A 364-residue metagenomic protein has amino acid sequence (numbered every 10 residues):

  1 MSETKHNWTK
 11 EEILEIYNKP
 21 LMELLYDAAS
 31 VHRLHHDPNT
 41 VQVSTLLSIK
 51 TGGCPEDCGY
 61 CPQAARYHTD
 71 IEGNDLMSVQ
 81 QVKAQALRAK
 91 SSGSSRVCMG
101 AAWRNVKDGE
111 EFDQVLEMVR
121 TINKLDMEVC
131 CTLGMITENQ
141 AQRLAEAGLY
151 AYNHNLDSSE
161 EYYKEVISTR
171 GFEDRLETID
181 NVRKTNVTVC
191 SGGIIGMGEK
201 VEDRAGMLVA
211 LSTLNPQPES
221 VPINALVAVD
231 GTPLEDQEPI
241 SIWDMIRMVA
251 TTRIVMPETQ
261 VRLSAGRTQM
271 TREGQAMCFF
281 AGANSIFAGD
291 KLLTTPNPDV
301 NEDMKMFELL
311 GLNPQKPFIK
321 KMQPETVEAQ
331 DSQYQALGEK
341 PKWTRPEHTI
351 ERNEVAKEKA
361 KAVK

Functional and structural regions predicted by a protein language model:
M1-N39, S212-K364: Auxiliary Fe-S-binding modules of radical SAM enzymes
T4-Q81, Q85, S91-R96, Q323 (+2 more regions): N-terminal [4Fe-4S]-dependent radical SAM core
N39-P55, G59-H68, L116-N123, M127-C131 (+1 more regions): Mobile, glycine- and charge-enriched loop segments and immediately flanking short secondary-structure elements within
V41-T45, V97, V129-C131, Y152-H154 (+4 more regions): Hydrophobic faces of well-ordered beta-strands that scaffold small-molecule active sites in alpha/beta enzyme cores
L47, L133, G171, G193-G196 (+3 more regions): Glycine- and other small-residue-rich loops at beta-strand/loop junctions that grip anionic moieties
I49-K50, R104, I136-E138, T268-M270: Short, internal active-site loops enriched in acidic
C54, C58, C98, C130 (+3 more regions): Functionally engaged cysteine thiol sites
A65-T213: Conserved Radical SAM active-site core
